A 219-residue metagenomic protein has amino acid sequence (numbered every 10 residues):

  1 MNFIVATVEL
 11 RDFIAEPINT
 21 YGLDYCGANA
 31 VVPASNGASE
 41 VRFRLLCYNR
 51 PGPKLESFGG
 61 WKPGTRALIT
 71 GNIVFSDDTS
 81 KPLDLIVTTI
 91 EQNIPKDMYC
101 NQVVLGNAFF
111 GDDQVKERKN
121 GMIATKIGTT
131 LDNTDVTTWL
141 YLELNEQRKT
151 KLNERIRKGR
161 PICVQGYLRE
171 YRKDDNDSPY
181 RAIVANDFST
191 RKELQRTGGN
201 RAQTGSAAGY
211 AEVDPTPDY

Functional and structural regions predicted by a protein language model:
M1-I4, I14-D24, V31-S39, P53-S57 (+3 more regions): Acidic, gly/ser/pro-rich intrinsically disordered tails
E9-R11, I73, F109-F110, L168: Hydrophobic beta-strand positions in extracellular immunoglobulin-like domains
P33-A38, P51, T70, V74-S80: Terminal targeting signals and extreme-terminal segments of soluble enzymes
L45-R50: N-terminal intrinsically disordered, low-complexity, charge/repeat-rich segments that act as generic
G64-D78, R160-R172: Flexible glycine-rich surface loops and low-complexity tracts that mediate binding to linear polymers
S80-I86: Short, compact, well-ordered microdomains
